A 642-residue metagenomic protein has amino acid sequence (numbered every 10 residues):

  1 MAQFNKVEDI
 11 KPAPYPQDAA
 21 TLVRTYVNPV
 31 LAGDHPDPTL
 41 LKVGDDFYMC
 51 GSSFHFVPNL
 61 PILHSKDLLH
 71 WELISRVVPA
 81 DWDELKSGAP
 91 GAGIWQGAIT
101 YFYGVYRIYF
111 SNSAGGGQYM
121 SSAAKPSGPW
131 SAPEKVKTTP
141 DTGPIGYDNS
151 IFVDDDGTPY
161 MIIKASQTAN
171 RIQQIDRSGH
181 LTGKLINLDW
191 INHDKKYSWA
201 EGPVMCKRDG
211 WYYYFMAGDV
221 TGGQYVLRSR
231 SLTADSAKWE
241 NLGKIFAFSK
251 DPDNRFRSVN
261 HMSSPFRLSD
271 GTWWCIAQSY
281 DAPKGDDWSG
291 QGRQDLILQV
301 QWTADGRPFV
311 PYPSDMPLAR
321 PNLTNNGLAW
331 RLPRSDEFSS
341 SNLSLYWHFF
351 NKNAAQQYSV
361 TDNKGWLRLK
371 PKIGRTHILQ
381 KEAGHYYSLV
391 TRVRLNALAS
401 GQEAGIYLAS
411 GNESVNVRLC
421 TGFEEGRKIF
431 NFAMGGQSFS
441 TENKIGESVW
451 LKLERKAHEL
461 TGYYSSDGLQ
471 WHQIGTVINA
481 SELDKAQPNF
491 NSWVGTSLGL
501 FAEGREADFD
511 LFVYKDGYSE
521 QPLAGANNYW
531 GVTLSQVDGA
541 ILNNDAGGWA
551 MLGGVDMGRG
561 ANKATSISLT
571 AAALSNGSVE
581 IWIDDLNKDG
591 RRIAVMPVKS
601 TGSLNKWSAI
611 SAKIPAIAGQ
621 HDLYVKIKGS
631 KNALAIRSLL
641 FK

Functional and structural regions predicted by a protein language model:
A2-E580, D584-R592, K606-K642: Carbohydrate-active catalytic/glycan-binding domains of CAZyme proteins, especially the secreted or lumenal ectodomains
M596: Phosphate-interaction motifs
S600-T601: Extracellular beta-sheet repeat scaffolds used for adhesion and glycan interaction
